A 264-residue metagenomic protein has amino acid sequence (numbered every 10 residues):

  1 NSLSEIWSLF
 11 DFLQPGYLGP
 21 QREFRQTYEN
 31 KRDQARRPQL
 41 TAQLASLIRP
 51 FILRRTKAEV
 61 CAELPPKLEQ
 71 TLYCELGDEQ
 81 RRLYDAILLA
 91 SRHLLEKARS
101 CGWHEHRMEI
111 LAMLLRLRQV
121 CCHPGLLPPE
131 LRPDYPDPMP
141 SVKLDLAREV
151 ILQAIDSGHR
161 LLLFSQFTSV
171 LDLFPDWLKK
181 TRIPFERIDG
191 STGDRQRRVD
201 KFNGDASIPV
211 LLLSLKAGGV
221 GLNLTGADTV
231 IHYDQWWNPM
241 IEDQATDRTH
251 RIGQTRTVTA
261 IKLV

Functional and structural regions predicted by a protein language model:
N1-E59, S100, T257: Conserved P-loop NTPase motor "coupling/switch" region that bridges the ATPase
N1-F24, C61-L89, G190-G193, R197-V199 (+2 more regions): SF2 helicase/translocase ATPase core recognition
S4, R22, S46, D145 (+4 more regions): Surface-exposed alpha-helical interface segments used for non-catalytic interactions
S8, A42, S46-P50, A86 (+4 more regions): Generic recognition of well-ordered alpha-helical segments within structured catalytic/regulatory domains
Q34-A35, D134, P239: Substrate-gripping "pore-loop 1 plus following alpha2 helix"
R36-L44, I52, E109, M139-L146 (+2 more regions): Soluble or luminal CAZymes and related metallo-dependent hydrolases
A62-D85, R99-L222: Conserved Helicase C-terminal RecA-like lobe
A90-E96: Cytochrome P450 catalytic domain signature, combining two hallmark sequence patches
